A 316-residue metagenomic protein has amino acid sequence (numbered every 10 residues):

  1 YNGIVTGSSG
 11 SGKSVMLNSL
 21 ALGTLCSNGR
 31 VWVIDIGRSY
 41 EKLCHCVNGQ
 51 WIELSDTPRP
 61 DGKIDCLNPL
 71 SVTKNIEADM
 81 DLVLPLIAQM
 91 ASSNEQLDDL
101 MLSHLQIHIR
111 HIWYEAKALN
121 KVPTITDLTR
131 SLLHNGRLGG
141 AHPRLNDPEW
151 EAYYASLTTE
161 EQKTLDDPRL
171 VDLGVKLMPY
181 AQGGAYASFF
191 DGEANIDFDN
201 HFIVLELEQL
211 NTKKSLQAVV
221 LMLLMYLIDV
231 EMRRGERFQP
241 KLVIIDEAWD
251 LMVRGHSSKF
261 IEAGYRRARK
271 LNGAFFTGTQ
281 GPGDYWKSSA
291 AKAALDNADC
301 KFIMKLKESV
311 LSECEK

Functional and structural regions predicted by a protein language model:
Y1-D56: Glycine-rich phosphate-binding loop of nucleotide-binding enzymes
Y1-L17, Q239-L242, D250-E262, F276 (+3 more regions): Accessory regions of macromolecular translocation/handling assemblies
R38-G273, W286-S289: P-loop NTPase motor domains
N48-E53, A290-M304: A short helix-turn-beta junction within AAA+ P-loop NTPase domains corresponding to the substrate/partner-engaging
T279: H-loop/switch region of ABC-family ATPase nucleotide-binding domains
G283-W286, A294: Conserved H-loop
